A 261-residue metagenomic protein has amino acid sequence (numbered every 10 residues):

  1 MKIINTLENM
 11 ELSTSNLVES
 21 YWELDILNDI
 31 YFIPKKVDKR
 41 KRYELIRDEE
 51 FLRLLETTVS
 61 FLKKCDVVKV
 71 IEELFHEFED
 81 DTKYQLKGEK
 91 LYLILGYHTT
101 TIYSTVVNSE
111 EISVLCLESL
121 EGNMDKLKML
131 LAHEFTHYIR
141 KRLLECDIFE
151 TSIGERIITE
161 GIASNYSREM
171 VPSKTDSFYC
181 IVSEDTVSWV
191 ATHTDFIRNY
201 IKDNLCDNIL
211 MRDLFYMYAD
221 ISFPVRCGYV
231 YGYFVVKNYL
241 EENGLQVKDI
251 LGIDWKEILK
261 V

Functional and structural regions predicted by a protein language model:
M1-L52, F61-L62: N-terminal low-structure segments adjacent to metalloprotease catalytic domains across cellular compartments
I4, I153-F196: Post-HExxH zinc-binding segment in Zn-dependent metallohydrolases
F51-S109, M124: Auxiliary, metal-adjacent structural segments of Zn-dependent hydrolase domains
V67, K128, E155, T159 (+1 more regions): Hydrophobic (often cysteine-bearing) scaffold residues that line and stabilize catalytic clefts of nucleotide/cofactor
C116-L130: Short pre-active-site segment immediately N-terminal to the catalytic Zn-binding motif
M129-R142, S164: Active-site recognition of the HExxH zinc-binding catalytic motif
L144-I153, P172-I181, E242-D249: Inter-helical turn/loop segments and adjacent helix faces that build the functional surface of alpha-helical bundle
I197-V261: Pan-zinc metallopeptidase signature
